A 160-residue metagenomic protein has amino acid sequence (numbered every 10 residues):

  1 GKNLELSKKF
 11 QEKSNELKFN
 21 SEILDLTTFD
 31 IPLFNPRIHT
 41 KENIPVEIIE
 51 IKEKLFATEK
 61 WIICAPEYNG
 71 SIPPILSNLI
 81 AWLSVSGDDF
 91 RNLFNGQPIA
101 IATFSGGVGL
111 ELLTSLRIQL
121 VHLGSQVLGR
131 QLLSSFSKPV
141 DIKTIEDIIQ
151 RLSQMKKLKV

Functional and structural regions predicted by a protein language model:
G1-F19: N-terminal beta1-alpha1 ligand-phosphate binding loop
K13, L17, S86, Q119-Q126 (+1 more regions): Change "in soluble alpha/beta enzymes" to "in soluble alpha/beta proteins
K18-L26, L33, Q126-S135: Short beta-strand elements in bilobed, periplasmic/extracellular small-molecule ligand-binding domains
L26-N43: N-terminal beta-loop-helix "entrance" segment that forms/cooperates in small-molecule cofactor or anionic ligand
I31-L33, G109, S137: Generic structural signal for helix capping and beta-alpha/helix-loop junctions
N43-L123: Helix-loop-strand module that forms the ligand-binding subsite of alpha/beta enzymes
Q126-V160: Glycine-rich phosphate/pyrophosphate-binding loop and the adjoining helix
